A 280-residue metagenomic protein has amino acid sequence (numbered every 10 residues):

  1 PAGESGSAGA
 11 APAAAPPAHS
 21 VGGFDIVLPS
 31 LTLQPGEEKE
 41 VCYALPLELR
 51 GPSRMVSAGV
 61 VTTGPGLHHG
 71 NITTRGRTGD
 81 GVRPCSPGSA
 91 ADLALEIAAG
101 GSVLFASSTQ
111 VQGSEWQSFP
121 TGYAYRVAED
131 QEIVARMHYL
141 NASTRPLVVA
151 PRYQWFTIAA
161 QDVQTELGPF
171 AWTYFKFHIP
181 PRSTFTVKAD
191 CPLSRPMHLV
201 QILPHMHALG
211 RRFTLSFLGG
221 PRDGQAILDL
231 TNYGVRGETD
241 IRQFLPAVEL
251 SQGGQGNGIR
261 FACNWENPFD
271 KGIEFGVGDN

Functional and structural regions predicted by a protein language model:
P1-A18: Ser/Thr-rich, Pro/Gly/Ala-heavy low-complexity intrinsically disordered linkers and tails of secreted extracellular
A15-H198, L203-N280: Beta-strand-centric surfaces of beta-sandwich/beta-rich domains
